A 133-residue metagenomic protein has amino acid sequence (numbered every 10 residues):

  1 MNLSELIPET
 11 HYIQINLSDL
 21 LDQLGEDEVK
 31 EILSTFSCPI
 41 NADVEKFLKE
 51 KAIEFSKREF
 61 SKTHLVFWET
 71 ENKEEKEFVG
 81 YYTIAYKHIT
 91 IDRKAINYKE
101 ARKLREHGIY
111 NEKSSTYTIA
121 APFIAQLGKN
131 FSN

Functional and structural regions predicted by a protein language model:
M1-S132: Non-catalytic substrate-recognition and accessory regions of acyl/acetyltransferase enzymes
